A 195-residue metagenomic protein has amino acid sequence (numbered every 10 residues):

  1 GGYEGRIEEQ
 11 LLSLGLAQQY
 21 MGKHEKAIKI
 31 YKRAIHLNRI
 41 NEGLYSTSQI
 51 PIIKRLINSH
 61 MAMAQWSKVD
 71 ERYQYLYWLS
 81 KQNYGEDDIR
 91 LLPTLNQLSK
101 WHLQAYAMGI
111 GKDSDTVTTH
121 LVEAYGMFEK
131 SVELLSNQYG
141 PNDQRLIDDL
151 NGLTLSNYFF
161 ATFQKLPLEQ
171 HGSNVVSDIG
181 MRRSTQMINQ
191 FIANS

Functional and structural regions predicted by a protein language model:
G1-S195: Intrinsic-disorder-linked linear interaction elements in eukaryotic regulatory proteins
